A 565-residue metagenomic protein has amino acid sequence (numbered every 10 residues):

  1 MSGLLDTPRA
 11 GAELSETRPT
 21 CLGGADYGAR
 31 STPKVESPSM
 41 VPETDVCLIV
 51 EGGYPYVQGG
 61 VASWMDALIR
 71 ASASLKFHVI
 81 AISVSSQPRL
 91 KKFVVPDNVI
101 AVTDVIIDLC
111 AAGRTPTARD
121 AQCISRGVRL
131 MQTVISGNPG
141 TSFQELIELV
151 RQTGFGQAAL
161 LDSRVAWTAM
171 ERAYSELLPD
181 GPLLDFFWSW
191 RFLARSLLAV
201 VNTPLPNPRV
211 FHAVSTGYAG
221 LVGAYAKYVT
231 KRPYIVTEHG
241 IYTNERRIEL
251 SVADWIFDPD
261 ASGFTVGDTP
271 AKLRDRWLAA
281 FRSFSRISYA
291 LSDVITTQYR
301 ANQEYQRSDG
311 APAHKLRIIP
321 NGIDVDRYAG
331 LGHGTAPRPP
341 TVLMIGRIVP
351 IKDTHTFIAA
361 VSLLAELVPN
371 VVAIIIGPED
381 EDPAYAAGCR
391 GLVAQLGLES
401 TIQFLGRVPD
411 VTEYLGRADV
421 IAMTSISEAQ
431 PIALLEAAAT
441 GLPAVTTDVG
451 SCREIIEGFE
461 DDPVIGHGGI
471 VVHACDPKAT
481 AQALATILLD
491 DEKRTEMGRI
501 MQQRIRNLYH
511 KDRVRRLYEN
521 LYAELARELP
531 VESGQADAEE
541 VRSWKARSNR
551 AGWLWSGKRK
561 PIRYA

Functional and structural regions predicted by a protein language model:
G263-A271, A386-R407: Nucleotide-activated donor-binding/catalytic signature segment of Leloir-type glycosyltransferases, i.e., the conserved
A301, G322: Carbohydrate-associated surface elements
G330-V361, I374: Conserved donor-binding/catalytic core segment of Leloir-type glycosyltransferases
V372-A387: Glycosyltransferase donor-sugar binding loop
I426: Aromatic "clamp/platform" in nucleotide-sugar-dependent glycosyltransferases that forms part of the donor/acceptor
P443-T446, G450-E457, V464: Short hydrophobic beta-strand element within catalytic cores of glycosyltransferases and related nucleotide-activated
F459-P477, T486-D491: Conserved acidic donor-binding segment of nucleotide-sugar-dependent glycosyltransferases
G468, A479-Q482, T486, K493-L508 (+2 more regions): A short, well-ordered alpha-helix in the C-terminal region of glycosyltransferases
